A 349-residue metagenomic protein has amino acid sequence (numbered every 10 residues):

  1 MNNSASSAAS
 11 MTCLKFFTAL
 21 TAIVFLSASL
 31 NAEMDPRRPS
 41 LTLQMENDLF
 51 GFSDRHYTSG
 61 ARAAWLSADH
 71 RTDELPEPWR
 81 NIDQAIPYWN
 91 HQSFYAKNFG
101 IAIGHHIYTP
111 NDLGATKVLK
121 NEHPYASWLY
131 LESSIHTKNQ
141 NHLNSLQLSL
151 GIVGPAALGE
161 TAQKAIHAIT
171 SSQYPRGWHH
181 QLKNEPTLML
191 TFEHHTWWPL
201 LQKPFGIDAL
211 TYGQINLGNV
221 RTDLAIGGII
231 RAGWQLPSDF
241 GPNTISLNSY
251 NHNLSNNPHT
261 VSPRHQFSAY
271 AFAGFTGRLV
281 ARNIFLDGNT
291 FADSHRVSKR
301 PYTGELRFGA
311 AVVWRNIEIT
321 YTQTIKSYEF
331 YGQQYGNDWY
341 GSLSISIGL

Functional and structural regions predicted by a protein language model:
A32-T72, N98-I103, I107-D112, V280-L286: Short glycine/proline- and aromatic-enriched beta-strand/turn motifs that initiate or cap beta-hairpins
E33-R38, H70-K97, K138-S145, W198-A209 (+2 more regions): Short loop/turn motifs that connect adjacent beta-strands in outer-membrane beta-barrel proteins
L41-N47, F99-I107, L148-G154, H194 (+5 more regions): Transmembrane beta-barrel strands of outer-membrane/channel proteins
E46-F50, Y108-D112, V153-A157, W197-L201 (+4 more regions): Sequence/structural signature of outer-membrane beta-barrel proteins
R55-A61, K97, Y125-L129, N144 (+7 more regions): Residues that define the transmembrane beta-barrel architecture of outer-membrane proteins
A85-T161: Long, hydrophobic/aromatic-enriched structural stretches that serve as scaffold segments
N111-G114, I229, Q235-L349: Outer membrane beta-barrel transmembrane domains
A168-A232: Loop-centered beta-sheet repeat module
